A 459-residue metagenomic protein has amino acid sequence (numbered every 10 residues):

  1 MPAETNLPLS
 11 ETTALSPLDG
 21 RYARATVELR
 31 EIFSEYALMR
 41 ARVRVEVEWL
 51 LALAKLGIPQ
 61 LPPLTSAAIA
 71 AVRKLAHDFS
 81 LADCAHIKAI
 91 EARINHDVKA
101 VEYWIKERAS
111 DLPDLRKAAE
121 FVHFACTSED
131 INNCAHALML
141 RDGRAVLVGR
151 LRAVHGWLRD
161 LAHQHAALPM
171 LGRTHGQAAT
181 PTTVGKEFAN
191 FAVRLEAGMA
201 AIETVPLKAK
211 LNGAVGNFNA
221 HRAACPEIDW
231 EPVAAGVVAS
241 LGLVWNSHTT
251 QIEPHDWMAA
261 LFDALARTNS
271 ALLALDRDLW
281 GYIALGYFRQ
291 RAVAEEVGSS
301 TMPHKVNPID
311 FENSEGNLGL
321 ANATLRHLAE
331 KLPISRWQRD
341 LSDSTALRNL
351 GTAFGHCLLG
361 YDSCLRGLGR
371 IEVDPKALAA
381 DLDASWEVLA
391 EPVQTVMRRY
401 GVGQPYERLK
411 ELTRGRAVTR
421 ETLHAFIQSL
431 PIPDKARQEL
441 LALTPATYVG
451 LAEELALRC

Functional and structural regions predicted by a protein language model:
P2-H221, C225-G236, G298-S299, F311-N313 (+4 more regions): A helix-coil-helix interface module used to build multimeric assemblies and to scaffold catalytic/cofactor sites
P2-R40, I90-E91, N95, G286-F288 (+1 more regions): Glycine-rich cofactor/substrate-binding loops
W49-A52, W104, R108, W157 (+17 more regions): Generic, well-ordered alpha-helical scaffold segments in large soluble proteins
A109-L115, E203-P206, A284-Y287, N322-R326 (+1 more regions): Proline-centered turn/helix-capping motifs that create local helix->coil transitions or kinks
N133, L140, R144, F188 (+5 more regions): Amphipathic alpha-helical coiled-coil segments and their boundaries
R141-V148, R152, A189-A192, E196 (+6 more regions): Short amphipathic alpha-helical segments with heptad-repeat character
R159, H163-A166, E203, L207 (+5 more regions): Alpha-helical coiled-coil oligomerization motifs
C225-N322: Acidic, glycine-rich loop-and-beta core segments that form the ion-binding/anion-interacting portion of active sites
